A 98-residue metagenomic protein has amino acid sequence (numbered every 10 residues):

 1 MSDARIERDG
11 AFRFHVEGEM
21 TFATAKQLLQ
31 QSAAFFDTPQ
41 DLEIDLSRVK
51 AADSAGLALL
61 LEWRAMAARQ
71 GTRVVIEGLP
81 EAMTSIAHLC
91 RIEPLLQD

Functional and structural regions predicted by a protein language model:
M1-A52, E62-D98: STAS-like cytosolic regulatory interaction modules
